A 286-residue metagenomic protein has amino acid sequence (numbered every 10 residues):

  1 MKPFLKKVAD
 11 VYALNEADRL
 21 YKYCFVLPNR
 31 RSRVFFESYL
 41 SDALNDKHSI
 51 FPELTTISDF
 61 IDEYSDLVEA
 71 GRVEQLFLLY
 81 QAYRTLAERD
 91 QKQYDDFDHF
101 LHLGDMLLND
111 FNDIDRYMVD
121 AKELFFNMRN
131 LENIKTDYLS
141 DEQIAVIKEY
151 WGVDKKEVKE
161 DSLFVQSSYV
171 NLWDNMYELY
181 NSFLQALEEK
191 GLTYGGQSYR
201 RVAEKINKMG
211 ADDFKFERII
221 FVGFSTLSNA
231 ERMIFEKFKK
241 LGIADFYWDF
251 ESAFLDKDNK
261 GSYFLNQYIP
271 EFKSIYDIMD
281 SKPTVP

Functional and structural regions predicted by a protein language model:
M1-P286: Nucleic acid-machinery interaction/catalytic patches
